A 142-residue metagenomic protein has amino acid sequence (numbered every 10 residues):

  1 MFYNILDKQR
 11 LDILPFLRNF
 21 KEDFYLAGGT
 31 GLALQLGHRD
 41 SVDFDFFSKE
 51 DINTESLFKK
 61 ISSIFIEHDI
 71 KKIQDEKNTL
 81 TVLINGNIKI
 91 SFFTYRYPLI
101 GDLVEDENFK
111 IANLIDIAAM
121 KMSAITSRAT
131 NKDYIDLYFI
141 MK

Functional and structural regions predicted by a protein language model:
M1-K142: Compositionally biased terminal segments of proteins
